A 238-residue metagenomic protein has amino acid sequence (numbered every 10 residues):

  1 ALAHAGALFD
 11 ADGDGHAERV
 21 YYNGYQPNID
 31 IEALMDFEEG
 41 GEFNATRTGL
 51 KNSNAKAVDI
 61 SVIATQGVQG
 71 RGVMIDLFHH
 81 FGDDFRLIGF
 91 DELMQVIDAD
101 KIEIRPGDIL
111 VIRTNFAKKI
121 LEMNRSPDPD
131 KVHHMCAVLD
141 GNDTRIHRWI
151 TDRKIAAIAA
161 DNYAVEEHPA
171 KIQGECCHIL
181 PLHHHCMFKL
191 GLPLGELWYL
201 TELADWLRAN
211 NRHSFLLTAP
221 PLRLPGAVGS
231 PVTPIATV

Functional and structural regions predicted by a protein language model:
A1-V238: Active-/binding-site microenvironments in catalytic and ligand-binding cores
